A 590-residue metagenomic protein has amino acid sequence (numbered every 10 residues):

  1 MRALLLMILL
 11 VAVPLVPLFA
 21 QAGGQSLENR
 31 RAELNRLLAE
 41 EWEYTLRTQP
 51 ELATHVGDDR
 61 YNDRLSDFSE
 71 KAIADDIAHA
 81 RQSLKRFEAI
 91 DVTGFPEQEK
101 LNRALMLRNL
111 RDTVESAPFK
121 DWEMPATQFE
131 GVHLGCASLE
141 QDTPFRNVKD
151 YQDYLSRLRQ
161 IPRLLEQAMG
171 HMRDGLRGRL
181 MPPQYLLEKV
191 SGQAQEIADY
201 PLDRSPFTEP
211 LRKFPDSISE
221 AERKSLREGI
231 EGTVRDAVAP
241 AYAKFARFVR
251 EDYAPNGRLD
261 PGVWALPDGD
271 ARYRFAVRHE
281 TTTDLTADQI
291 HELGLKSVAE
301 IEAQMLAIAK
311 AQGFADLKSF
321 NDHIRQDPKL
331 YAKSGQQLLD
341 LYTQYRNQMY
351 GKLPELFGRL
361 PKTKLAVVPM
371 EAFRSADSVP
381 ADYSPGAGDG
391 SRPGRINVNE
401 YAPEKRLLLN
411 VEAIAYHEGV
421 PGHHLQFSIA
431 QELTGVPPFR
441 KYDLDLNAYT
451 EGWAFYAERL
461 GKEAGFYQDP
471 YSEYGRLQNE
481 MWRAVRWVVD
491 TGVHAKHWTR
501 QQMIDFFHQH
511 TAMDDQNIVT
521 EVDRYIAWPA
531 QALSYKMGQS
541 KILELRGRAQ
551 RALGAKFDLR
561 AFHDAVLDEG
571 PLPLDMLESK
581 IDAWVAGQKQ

Functional and structural regions predicted by a protein language model:
M1-L4: Positively charged n-region of N-terminal signal peptides that target proteins for export
L6-P17: Bacterial N-terminal signal peptides
Q21-Q590: N-terminal maturation segment of proteins
